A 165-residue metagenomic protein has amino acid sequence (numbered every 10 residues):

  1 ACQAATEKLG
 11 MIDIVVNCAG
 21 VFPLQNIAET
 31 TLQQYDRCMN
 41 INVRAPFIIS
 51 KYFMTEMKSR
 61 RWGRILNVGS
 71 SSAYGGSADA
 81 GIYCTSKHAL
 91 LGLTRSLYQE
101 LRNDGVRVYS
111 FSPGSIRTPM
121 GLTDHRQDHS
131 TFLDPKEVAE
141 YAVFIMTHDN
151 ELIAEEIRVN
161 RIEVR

Functional and structural regions predicted by a protein language model:
A1-G10: Conserved amphipathic alpha-helix within the SDR
N26-I27, Q34-D36: Substrate-binding pocket helix/loop in short-chain dehydrogenase/reductase
A28, S77-G81: Active-site loop immediately N-terminal to the catalytic Tyr-X3-Lys motif of short-chain dehydrogenase/reductase
S50, S86: Active-site helix of classical SDR
T55, Y98-E100: Alpha-helical segment proximal to the catalytic Tyr-Lys
S70: Residue(s) in the substrate-gating loop at a strand-loop-helix junction that position the organic substrate next
N103, S110-F111, T118, Q127-R165: C-terminal helical subdomain
